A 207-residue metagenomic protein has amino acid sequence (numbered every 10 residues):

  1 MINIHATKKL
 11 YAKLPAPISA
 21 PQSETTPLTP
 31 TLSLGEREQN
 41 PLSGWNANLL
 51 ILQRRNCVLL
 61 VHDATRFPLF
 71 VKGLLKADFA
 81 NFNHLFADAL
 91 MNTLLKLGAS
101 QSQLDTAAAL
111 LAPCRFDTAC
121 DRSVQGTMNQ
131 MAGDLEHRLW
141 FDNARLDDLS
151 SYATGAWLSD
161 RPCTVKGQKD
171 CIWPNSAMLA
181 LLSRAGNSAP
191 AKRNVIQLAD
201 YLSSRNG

Functional and structural regions predicted by a protein language model:
M1-K8: Low-complexity, highly charged intrinsically disordered N-terminal segments that act as targeting/localization
I18-T25, N40-L50: Short, basic/aromatic recognition patches
T26-Q39: Intrinsic disorder/low-complexity segments
G44-N81: A short, conserved beta-strand element enriched in hydrophobic/aromatic residues
K76-T93: A short, polar/charged loop-to-alpha-helix boundary motif
L94-G133: Cysteine/selenocysteine-centered motifs that mediate thiol-based redox chemistry or coordinate metal-sulfur cofactors
R145-S159, C171: Long, charge-rich alpha-helical interaction segments
Q168, I172-R205: Short hydrophobic short-linear motifs embedded in intrinsically disordered terminal tails or helical linkers
